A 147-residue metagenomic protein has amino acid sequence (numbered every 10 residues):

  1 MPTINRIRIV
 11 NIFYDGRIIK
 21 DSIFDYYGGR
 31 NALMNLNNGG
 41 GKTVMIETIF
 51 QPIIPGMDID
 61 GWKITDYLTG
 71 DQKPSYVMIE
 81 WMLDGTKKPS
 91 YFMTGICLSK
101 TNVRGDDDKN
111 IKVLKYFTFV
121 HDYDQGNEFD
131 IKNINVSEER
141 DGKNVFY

Functional and structural regions predicted by a protein language model:
M1-V145: Extreme N-terminal "head/tail" segments of very large remodeling/mechanoenzyme assemblies
